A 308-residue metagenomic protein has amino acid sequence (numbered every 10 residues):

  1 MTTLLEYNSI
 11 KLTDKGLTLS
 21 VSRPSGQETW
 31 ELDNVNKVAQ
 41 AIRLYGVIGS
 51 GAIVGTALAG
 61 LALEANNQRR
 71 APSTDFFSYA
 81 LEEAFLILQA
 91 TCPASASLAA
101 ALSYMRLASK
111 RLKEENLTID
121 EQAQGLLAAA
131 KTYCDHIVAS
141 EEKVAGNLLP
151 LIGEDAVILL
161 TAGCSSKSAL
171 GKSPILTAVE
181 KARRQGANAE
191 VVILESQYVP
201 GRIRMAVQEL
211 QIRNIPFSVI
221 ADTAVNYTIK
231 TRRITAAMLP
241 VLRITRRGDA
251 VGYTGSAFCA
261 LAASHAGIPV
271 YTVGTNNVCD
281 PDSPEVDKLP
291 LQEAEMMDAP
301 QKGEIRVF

Functional and structural regions predicted by a protein language model:
M1-A39, R43: Positively charged, low-complexity intrinsically disordered leader regions
L5-Y7, T13-K15, I48, G153-A156 (+4 more regions): Short coil/turn connectors at secondary-structure junctions
L19-S22, L127, R184-A187, A237-P240: A short alpha-helix capping/helix-coil boundary motif
P24, L61, R243-T245: A short, flexible beta-alpha/helix-coil linker loop
W30-Y45, P150, D298-F308: Short, hydrophobic/aliphatic alpha-helical segments
A39-C92, A96-F217: N-terminal active-site beta-alpha-beta segment that forms phosphate/nucleotide-binding and substrate-recognition loops
L194-F308: Conserved phosphate- and dinucleotide-binding cores of soluble alpha/beta proteins, encompassing both enzyme active
